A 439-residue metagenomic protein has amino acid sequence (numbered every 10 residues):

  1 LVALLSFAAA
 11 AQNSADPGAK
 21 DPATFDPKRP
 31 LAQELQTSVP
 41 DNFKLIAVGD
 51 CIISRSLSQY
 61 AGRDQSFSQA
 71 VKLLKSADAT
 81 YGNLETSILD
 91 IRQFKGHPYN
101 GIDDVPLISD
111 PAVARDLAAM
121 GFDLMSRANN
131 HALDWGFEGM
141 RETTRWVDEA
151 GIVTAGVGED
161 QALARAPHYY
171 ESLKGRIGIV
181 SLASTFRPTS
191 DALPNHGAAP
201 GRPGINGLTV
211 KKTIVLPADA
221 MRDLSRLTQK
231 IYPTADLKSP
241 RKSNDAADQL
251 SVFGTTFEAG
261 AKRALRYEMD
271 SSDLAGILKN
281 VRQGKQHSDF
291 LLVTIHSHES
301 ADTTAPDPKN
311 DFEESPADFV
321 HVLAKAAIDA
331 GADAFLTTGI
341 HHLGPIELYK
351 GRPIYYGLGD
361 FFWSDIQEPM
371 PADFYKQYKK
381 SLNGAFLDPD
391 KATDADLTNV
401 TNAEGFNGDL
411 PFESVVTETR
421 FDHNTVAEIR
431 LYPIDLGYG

Functional and structural regions predicted by a protein language model:
L1-A8: Bacterial N-terminal signal peptides
Q12-G439: Acidic, metal/ion-coordinating pockets
